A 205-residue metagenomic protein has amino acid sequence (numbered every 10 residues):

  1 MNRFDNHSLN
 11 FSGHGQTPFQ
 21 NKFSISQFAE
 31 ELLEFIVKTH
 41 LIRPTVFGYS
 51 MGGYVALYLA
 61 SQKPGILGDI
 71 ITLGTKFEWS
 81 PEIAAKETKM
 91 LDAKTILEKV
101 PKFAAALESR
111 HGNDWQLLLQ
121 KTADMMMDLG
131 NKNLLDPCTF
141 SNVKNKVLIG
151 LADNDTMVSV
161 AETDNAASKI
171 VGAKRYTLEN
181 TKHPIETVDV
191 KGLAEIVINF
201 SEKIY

Functional and structural regions predicted by a protein language model:
D5-F47: Active-site loop/oxyanion-hole signature of alpha/beta-hydrolase fold enzymes
F11-G15, F77, K182-I185: Alpha/beta-hydrolase active-site loop signature
Y54-Q62, L67-V100: Flexible "cap/lid" loop of the alpha/beta hydrolase fold
K121-T139: Active-site nucleophile elbow and catalytic-triad environment of alpha/beta-hydrolase enzymes
D136, N145, S159-S168: Short alpha-helix in the alpha/beta-hydrolase fold that links the catalytic acid
V143, I149-L151, D155: Short beta-strand/loop motif that positions the catalytic acidic residue of the alpha/beta-hydrolase fold
D153-V158, H183-P184: Acidic catalytic loop of the alpha/beta-hydrolase fold
E179-Y205: Catalytic active-site module of serine/aspartate enzymes centered on a nucleophile-bearing elbow/loop
